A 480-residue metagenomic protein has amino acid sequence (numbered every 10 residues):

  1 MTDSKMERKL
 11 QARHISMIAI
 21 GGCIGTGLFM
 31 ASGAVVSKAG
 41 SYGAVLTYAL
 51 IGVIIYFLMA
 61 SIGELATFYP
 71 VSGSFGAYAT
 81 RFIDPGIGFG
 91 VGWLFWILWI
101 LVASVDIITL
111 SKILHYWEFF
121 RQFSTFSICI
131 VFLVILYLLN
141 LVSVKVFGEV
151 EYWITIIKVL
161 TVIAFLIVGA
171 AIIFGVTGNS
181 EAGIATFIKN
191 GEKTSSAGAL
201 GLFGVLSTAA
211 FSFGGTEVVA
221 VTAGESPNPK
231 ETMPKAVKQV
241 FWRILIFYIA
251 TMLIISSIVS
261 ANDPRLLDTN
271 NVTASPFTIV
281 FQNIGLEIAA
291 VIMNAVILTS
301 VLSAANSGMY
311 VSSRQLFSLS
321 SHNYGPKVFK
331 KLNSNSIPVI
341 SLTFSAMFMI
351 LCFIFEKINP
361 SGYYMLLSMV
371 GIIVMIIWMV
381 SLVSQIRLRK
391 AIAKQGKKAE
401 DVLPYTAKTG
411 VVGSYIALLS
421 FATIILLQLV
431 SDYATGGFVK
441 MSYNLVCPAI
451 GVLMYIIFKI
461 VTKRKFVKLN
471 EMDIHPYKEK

Functional and structural regions predicted by a protein language model:
M1-G33, S37-Y42, I55-A60, S72 (+2 more regions): Membrane-interface "cap" regions at the ends of multi-pass membrane proteins
T2-D3, G76-F82, G86, I107-C129 (+5 more regions): Helix-loop-helix connectors at the membrane interface of multi-pass transporters/channels
T2-M6, V45, E118-S124, I156-V291: Helix-loop-helix junctions that connect adjacent transmembrane segments in multi-pass membrane transporters
M6-E7, A12, I20, A31-C129 (+3 more regions): Extracellular loop-to-transmembrane helix junctions
V71, L94-I108, A210-S226, E287-P326 (+3 more regions): Membrane-helix boundary/coupling elements in multi-pass transport proteins
A77, D84, Y116-W117, K189 (+3 more regions): TM-loop-TM module centered on a large, flexible mid-protein loop between adjacent transmembrane helices in multi-pass
S111, T125-A182, G214, V237-F241 (+3 more regions): Membrane-interface loop-to-helix entry segments
V328-V339, W378-G436, D473: C-terminal membrane-solvent junction of multi-pass transporters and transport-like membrane proteins
